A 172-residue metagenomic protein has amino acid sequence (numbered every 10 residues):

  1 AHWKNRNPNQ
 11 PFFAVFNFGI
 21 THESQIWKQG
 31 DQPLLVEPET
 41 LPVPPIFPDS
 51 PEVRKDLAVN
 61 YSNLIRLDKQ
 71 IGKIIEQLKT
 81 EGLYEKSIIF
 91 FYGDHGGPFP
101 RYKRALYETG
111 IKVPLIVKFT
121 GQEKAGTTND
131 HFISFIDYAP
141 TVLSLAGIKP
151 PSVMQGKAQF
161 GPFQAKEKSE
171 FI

Functional and structural regions predicted by a protein language model:
W3-A139, L143-K157, G161, A165-K166: Active-site-proximal cap/lid insertion segments
E170-I172: WW-domain-binding short linear motifs
